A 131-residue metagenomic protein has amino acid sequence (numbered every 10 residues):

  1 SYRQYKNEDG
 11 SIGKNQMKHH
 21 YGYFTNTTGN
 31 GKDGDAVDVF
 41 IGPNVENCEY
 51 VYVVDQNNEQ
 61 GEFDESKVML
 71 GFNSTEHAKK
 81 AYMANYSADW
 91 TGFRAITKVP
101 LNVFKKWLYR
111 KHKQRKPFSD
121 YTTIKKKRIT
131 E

Functional and structural regions predicted by a protein language model:
S1-E131: Hydrophobic N-terminal alpha-helices or hydrophobic patches in metabolic proteins across all domains of life
